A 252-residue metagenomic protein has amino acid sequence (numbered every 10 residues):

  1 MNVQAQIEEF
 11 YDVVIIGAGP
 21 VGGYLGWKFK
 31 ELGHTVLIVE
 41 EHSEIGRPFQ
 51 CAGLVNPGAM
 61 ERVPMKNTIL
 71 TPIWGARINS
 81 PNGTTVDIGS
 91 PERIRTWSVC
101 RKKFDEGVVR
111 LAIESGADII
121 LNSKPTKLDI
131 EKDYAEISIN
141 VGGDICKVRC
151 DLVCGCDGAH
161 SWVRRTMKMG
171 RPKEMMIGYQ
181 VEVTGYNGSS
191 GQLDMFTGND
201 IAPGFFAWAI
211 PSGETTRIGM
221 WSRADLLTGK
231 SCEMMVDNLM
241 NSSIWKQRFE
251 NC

Functional and structural regions predicted by a protein language model:
Q4-V21: Beta1/beta-strand and adjacent pyrophosphate-binding region of the FAD-binding site in flavoprotein oxidoreductases
Y11, G33, C150-D151: Short, well-ordered alpha-helix to beta-strand connector turns
V14-I16, W27-F49: Glycine-rich FAD pyrophosphate-binding loop
A18, K28, L111-Q247: Predominantly flavin-linked oxidoreductase catalytic cores and closely associated redox partners
Y24: Short alpha-helical segment within the catalytic ATP-binding CA
L54-P57, P172: Short, hinge-like loop/turn segments at secondary-structure boundaries
N56-V109, I130: A conserved beta-strand/loop capping segment in the N-terminal third of enzymes that catalyze redox or closely related
R248-C252: Flavin (FAD/FMN) cofactor-binding core of flavoprotein oxidoreductases
